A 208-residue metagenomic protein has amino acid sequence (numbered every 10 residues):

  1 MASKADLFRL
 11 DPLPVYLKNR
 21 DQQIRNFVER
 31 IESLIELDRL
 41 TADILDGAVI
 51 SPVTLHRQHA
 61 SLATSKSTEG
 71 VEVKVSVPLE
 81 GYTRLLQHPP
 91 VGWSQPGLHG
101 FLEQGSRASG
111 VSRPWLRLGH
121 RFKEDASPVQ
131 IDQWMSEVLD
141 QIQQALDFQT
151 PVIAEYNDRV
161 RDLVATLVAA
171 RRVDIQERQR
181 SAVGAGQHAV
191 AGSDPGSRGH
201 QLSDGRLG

Functional and structural regions predicted by a protein language model:
M1-G70: Long, contiguous, compositionally biased segments that the model treats as domain-scale units
K4-D11, V15-Q22, E32-I35, F122-D140 (+2 more regions): Alpha-helix boundary/N-cap detector
R20, I24-F27, I31, T41 (+4 more regions): Generic structural signal of hydrophobic/aromatic residues within well-ordered alpha-helices of folded domains
H56-H59, H88, H99, H120 (+2 more regions): Histidine (H) residue identity feature
K66-D140, Q144: Intrinsically disordered, low-complexity regulatory segments enriched in Ser/Thr/Pro and charged residues
T150-G208: The feature marks a conserved, polyanion-engaging helical scaffold used by nucleic-acid processing enzymes and innate
